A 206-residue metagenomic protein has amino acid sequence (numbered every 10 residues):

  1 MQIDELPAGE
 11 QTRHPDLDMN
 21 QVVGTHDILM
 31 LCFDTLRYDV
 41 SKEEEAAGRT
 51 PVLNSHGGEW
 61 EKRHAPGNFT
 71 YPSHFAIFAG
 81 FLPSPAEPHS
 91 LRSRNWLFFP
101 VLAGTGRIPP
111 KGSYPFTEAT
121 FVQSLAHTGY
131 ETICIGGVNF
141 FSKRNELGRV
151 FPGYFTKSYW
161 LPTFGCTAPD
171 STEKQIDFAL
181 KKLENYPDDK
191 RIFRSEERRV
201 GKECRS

Functional and structural regions predicted by a protein language model:
M1, D170, C204: Functionally engaged cysteine thiol sites
M1-N20: A short, compositionally biased domain-edge/stem linker segment
I3-D4, H26, K202: Intrinsic disorder/low-complexity signal
D16-M30, T35-I192, R199: Active-site-proximal alpha/beta segments of enzymes that process anionic O-linked groups
D39, C204-R205: Residue-level detector of intrinsically disordered/flexible regions characterized by low predicted structural confidence
R198-C204: Conserved small/polar residues in nucleotide/adenosyl-binding loops
